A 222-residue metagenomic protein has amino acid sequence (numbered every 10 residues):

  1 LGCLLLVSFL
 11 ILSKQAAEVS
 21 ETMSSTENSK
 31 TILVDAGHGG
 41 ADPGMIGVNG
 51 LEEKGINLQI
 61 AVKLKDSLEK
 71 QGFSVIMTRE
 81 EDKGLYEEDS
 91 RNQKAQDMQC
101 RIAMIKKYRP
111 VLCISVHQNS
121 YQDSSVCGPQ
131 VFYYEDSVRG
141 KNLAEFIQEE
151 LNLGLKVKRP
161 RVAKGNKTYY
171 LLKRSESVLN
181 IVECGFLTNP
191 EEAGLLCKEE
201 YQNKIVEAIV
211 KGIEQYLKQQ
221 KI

Functional and structural regions predicted by a protein language model:
L1-S13: Hydrophobic membrane-insertion alpha-helices, especially the h-region of bacterial N-terminal signal peptides
A17-I32, H38-L143: Catalytic-core regions of hydrolytic enzymes
D35-A36, C184: Hydrophobic/aromatic residues positioned on beta-strands within the core alpha/beta folds
N57, G140, A144, K198 (+1 more regions): Short, charged, low-complexity patches
Y108, Q122, P160-I222: Active-site-adjacent mobile loop/cap segments within catalytic or ligand-binding domains
G140-G165: Active-site-adjacent substrate-binding region of metalloamidase/peptidase-like peptide-processing proteins
